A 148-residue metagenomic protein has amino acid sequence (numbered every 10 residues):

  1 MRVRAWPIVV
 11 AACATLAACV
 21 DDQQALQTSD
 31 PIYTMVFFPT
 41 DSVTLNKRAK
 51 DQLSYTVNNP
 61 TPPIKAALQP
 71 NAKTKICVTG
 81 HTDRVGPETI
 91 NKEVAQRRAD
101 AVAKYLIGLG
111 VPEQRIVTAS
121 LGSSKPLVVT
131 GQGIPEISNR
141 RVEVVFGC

Functional and structural regions predicted by a protein language model:
M1-V9: Bacterial N-terminal signal peptides that target proteins for export
T15-A18: C-terminal motif of bacterial Sec signal peptides marking the signal peptidase cleavage site
V20-D22: Bacterial signal peptide processing site
A25-P63, D83-E88: Short, solvent-exposed beta-strand/turn patches at coil↔beta or beta↔helix junctions that act as interaction loops
I32-T34, D41, A72-T74, P112-Q114 (+1 more regions): Envelope-exposed proteins and targeting segments
V43-T79, I107, V144-G147: Periplasmic peptidoglycan-binding/anchoring modules of Gram-negative envelope and division proteins
T79-C148: Periplasmic OmpA-like peptidoglycan-binding domain that tethers envelope proteins to the cell wall
